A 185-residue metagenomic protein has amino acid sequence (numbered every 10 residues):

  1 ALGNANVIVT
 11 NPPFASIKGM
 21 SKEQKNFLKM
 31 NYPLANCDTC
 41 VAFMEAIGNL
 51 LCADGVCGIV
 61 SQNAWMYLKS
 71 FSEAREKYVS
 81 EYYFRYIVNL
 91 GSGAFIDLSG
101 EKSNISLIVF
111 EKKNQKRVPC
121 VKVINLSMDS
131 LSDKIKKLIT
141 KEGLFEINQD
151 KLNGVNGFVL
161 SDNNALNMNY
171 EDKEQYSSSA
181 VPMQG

Functional and structural regions predicted by a protein language model:
L2-G185: Signature of N6-adenine DNA methyltransferases within the class I
